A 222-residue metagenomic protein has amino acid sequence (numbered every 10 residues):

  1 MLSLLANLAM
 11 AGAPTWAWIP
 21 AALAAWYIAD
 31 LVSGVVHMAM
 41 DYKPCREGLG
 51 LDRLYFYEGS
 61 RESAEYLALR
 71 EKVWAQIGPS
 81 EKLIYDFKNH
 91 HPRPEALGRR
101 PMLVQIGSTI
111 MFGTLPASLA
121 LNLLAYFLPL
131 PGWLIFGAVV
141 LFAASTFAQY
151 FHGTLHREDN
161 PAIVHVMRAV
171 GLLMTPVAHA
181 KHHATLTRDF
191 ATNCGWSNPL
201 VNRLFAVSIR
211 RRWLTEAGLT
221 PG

Functional and structural regions predicted by a protein language model:
M1, L103-L124: Core segments of transmembrane alpha-helices that mediate helix-helix packing or line hydrophobic substrate/ligand
L4-I19, L121-F136: Helix-coil boundary and interhelical linker segments in multi-pass alpha-helical membrane proteins
G12, W16, Y42-K43, E47-P79 (+3 more regions): Cytosolic/stromal cytosol-facing helical appendages immediately following the last transmembrane segment
W16, P20-L31, A75, P79: Generic, well-ordered alpha-helical segments
A22-S33, V140-H152: Alpha-helical transmembrane segments of multi-pass membrane proteins
V35-K43: Membrane-water interface of transmembrane alpha-helices
Y85, N89: N-terminal Rossmann-like or analogous alpha/beta NTP/dinucleotide-binding catalytic cores that position adenine
